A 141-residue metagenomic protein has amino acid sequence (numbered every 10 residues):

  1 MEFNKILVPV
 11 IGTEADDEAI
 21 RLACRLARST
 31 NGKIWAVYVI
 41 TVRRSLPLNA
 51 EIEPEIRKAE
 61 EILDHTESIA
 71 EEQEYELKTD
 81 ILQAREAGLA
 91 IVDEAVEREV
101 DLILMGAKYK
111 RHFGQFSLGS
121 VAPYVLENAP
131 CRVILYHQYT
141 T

Functional and structural regions predicted by a protein language model:
M1, E71-I103, T140-T141: Structural beta-alpha unit
M1-A50, I69-K78: Small/aliphatic-rich secondary-structure junction motif
L22, E55-T66, A90: Short, solvent-exposed amphipathic alpha-helices that sit in or adjacent to ligand/effector-binding or catalytic
C24, V92, P123: Active-site phosphate/pyrophosphate- and oxyanion-stabilizing loops and adjacent acidic/basic residues in soluble
R28, V96-E97, E127: Solvent-exposed polar/charged
V39-T41, A84, Q138: Active-site loop/turn elements of alpha/beta-hydrolase fold enzymes, especially the short glycine-/histidine-rich
E51-I56, V96-R98, V121-A122: Short, hinge-like loop/turn segments at secondary-structure boundaries
M105-N128, Q138: Glycine-rich, Arg-bearing micro-motifs that act as flexible, cationic patches
